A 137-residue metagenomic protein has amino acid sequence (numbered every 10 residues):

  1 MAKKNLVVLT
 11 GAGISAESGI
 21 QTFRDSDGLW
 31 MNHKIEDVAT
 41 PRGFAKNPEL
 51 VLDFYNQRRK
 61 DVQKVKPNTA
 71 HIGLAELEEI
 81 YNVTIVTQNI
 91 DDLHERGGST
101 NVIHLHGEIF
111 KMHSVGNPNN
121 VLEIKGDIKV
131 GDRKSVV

Functional and structural regions predicted by a protein language model:
M1-V137: Conserved catalytic core of sirtuin-type NAD+-dependent deacylases
